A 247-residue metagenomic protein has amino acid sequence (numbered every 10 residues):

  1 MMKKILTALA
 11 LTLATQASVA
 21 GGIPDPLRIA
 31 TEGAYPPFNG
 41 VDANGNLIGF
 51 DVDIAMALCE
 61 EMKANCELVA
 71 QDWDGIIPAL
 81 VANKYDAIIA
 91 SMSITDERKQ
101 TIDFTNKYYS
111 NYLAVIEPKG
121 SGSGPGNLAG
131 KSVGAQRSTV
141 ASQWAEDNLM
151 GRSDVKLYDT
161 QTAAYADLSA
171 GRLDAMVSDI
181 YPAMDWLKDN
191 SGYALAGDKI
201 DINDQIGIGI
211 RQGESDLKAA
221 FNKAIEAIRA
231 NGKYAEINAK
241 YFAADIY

Functional and structural regions predicted by a protein language model:
G22-S91: Extracytoplasmic small-molecule ligand-binding "clamshell" domains of the periplasmic binding protein/Venus flytrap
A30-Y35, V69-D74, N83-T95, P118 (+4 more regions): Beta->alpha turn/N-cap motifs
G33, Y109-A114, I180, M184-E226 (+1 more regions): Periplasmic-binding protein-like
V52-D53, E67-P78, G120, K156-A170 (+1 more regions): Short helix-initiation/N-cap motifs at beta->coil->alpha
L58, L80-V81, L128, L168-S169 (+1 more regions): Hydrophobic residues within well-ordered alpha-helices
N65, V140-Y158, S191-K199, I225-Y247: Ligand-binding clefts/hinges and TM-proximal coupling segments of bilobed small-molecule sensing domains
G75-P78, A90-Q100, E146, S169-A170 (+1 more regions): A ligand-binding cleft/hinge motif common to bilobed small-molecule-binding domains
E117-V133: Flexible hinge/capping segments at coil-to-helix
